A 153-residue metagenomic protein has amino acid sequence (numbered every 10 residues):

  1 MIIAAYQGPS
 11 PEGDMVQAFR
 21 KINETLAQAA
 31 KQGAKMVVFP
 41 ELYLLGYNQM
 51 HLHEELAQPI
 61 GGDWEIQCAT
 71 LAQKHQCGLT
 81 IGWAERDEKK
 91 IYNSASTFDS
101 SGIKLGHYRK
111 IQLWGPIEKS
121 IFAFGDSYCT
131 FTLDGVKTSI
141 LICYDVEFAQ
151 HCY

Functional and structural regions predicted by a protein language model:
M1-A5: Extreme N-terminal starter segment of soluble prokaryotic enzymes
Q7-G13: Short polar catalytic/cofactor-binding loops
G8, G82-A84, I142: Active-site-proximal beta-strand/loop segments in catalytic clefts of secreted hydrolases
S10, L44, F148: Active-site micro-motifs of SAM-dependent methyltransferase domains
D14-A18, K119-S120: Short, solvent-exposed loop/turn segments at secondary-structure boundaries
M15, E24-S100: Cys-nucleophile CN-hydrolase/nitrilase-fold catalytic domain and related Cys-dependent amidase chemistry that acts on
Q17-Q28, V146-Y153: Short, acidic/polar
I60, I66, R86-Y153: Active-site catalytic loop in hydrolytic enzyme cores
